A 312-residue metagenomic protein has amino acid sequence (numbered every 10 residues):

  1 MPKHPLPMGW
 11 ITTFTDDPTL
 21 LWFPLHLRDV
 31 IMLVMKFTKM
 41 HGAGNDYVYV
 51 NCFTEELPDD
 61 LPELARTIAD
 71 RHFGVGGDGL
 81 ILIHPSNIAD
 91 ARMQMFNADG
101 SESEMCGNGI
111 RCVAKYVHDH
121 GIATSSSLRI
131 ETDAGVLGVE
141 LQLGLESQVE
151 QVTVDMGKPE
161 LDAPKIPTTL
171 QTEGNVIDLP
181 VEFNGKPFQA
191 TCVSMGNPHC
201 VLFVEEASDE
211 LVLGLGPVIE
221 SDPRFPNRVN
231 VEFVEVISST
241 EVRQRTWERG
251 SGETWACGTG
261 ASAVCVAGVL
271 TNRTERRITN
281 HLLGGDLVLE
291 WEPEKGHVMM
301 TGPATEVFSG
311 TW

Functional and structural regions predicted by a protein language model:
M32-Q148, C200-W312: A glycine-rich beta-to-alpha transition motif near the start of alpha/beta enzyme domains, typified by
Q151-T153, G157-P159: Membrane helix-loop-helix hairpins that form the core translocation module of multi-pass transporters
T168, N175-F183, Q189-T191, V204-P223: Anionic-ligand binding region
